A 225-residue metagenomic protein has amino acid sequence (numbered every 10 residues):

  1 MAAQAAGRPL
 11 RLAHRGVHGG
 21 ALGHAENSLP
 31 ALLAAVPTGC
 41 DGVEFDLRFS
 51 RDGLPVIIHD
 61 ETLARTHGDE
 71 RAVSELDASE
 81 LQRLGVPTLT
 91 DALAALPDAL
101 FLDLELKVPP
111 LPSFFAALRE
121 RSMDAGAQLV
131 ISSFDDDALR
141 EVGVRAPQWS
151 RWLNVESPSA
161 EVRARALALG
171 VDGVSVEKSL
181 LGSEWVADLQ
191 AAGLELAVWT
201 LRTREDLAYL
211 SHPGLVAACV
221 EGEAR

Functional and structural regions predicted by a protein language model:
M1-R225: Phosphate-group recognition and catalysis centered on beta-loop-alpha active-site segments
